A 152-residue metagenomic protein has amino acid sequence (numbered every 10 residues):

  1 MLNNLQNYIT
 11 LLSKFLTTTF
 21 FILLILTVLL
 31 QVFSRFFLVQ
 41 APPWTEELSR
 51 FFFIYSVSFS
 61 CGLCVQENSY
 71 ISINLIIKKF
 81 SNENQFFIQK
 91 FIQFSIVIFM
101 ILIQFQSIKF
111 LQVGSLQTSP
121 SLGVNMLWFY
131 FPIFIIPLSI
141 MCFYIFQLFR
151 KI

Functional and structural regions predicted by a protein language model:
M1-I152: Alpha-helical transmembrane segments and membrane-interface helix-loop junctions in multi-pass membrane proteins
